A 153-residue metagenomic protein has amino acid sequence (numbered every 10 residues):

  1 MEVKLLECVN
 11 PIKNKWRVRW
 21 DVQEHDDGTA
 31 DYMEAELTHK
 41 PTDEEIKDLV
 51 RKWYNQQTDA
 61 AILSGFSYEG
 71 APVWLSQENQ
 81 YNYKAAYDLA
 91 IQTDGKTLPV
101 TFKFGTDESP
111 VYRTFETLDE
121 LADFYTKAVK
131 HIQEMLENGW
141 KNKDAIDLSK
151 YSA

Functional and structural regions predicted by a protein language model:
E2-A153: A preference for well-ordered globular domain cores that mediate specific macromolecular interactions or catalysis
